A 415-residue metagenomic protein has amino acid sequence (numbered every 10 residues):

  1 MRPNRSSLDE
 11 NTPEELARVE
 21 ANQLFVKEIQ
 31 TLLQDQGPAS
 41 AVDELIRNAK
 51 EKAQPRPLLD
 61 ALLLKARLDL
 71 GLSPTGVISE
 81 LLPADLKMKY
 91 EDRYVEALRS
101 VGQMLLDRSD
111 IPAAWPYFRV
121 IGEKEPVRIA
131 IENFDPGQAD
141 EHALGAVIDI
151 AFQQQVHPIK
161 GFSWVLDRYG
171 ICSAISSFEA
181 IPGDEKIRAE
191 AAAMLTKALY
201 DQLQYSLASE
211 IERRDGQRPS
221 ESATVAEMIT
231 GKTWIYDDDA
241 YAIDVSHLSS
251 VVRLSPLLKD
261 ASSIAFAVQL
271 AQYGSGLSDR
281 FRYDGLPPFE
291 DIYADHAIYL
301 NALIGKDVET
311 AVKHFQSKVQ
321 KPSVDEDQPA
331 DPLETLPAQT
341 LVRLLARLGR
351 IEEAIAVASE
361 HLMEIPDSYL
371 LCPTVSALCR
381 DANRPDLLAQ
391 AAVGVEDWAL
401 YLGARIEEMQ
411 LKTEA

Functional and structural regions predicted by a protein language model:
M1-R119, E125-P126, I131-A415: Long, low-complexity, acidic Ser/Pro- and Gly-enriched intrinsically disordered regions in large eukaryotic
